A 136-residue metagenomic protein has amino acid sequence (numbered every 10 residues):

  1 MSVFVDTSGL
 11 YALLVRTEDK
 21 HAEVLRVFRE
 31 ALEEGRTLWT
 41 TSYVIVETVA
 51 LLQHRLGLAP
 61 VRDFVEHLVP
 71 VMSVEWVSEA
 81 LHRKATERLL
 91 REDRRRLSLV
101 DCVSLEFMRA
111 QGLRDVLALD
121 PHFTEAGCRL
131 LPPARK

Functional and structural regions predicted by a protein language model:
M1-W39, Q53-E66, A134-K136: Short, well-structured N-terminal submotif of metal-dependent ribonuclease cores
D6, E47, D101, D120: Acidic active-site catalytic centers that drive phospho-/nucleotidyl reactions and related ester hydrolyses
L10, I45, H82, F123-T124: A generic structural signal for short hydrophobic patches within well-formed alpha-helices
E34-L38, V71-S73, R114: Short active-site oxyanion
W39, E75, L131: General small-molecule cofactor/ligand-binding pocket signal
V74-D115: Active-site neighborhoods of divalent-metal-dependent phosphate/nucleic-acid chemistry enzymes
L105, A110-K136: Acidic, PIN/NYN-like endoribonuclease modules and their adjacent C-terminal/linker elements
